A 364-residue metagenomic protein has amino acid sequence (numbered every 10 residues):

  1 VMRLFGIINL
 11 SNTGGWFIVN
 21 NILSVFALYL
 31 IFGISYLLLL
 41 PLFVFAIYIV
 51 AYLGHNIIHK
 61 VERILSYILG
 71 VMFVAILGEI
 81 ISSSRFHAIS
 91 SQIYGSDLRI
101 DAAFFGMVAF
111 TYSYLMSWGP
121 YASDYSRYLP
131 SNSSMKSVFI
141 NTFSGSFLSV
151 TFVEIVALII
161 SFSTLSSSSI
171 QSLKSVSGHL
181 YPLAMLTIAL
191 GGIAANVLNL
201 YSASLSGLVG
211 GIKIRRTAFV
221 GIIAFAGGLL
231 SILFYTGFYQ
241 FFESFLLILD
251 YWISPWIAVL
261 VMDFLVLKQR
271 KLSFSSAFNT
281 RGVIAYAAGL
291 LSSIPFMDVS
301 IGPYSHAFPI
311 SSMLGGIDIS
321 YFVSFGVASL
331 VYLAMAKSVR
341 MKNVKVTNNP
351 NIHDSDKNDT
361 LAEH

Functional and structural regions predicted by a protein language model:
V1, L148, F152-N196, L200 (+4 more regions): TM-loop-TM module centered on a large, flexible mid-protein loop between adjacent transmembrane helices in multi-pass
M2-G33, I193-V209: Hydrophobic transmembrane alpha-helices that form the core helical bundles of multi-pass secondary transporters
M2-L10, L30-L53, Y67-G78, T111-G119 (+4 more regions): Transmembrane alpha-helical segments of multi-pass small-molecule transport proteins
I8-G15, L42-I49, F105-M116, F147 (+5 more regions): Hydrophobic alpha-helical transmembrane segments of multi-pass membrane proteins
L23-I31, V44-L65, R127-S131, N199 (+4 more regions): Membrane-water interface regions at transmembrane-helix termini and the short interhelical loops of multi-pass membrane
L53-S66, S117-S149, S166-Q171, N199-T217 (+1 more regions): Hydrophobic, small-residue-rich membrane helices and short re-entrant helix-turn-helix hairpins that build
L77-S83, Y94-I160, G178-V197, F278-F296: Hydrophobic, membrane-embedded alpha-helices of multi-pass small-molecule transporters
I257-A334, S338, K345-H353: C-terminal membrane-solvent junction of multi-pass transporters and transport-like membrane proteins
